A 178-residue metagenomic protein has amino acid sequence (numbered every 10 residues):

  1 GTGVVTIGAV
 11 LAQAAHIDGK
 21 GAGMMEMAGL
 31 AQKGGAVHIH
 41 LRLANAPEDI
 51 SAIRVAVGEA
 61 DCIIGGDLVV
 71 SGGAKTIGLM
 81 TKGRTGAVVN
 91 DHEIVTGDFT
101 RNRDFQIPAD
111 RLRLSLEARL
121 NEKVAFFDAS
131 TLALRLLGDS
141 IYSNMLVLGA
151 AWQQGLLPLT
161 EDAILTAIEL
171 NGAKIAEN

Functional and structural regions predicted by a protein language model:
G1-N178: Active-site cofactor/cluster-binding pocket
